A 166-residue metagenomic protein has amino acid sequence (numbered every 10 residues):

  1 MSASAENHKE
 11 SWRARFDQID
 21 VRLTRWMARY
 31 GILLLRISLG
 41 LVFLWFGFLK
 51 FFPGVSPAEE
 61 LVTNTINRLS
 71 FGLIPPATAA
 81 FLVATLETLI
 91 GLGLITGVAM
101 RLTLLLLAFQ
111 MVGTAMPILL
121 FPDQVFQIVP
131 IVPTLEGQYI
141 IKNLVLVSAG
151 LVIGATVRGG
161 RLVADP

Functional and structural regions predicted by a protein language model:
S2-L89, G93-P166: Membrane-interface extramembranous regions
